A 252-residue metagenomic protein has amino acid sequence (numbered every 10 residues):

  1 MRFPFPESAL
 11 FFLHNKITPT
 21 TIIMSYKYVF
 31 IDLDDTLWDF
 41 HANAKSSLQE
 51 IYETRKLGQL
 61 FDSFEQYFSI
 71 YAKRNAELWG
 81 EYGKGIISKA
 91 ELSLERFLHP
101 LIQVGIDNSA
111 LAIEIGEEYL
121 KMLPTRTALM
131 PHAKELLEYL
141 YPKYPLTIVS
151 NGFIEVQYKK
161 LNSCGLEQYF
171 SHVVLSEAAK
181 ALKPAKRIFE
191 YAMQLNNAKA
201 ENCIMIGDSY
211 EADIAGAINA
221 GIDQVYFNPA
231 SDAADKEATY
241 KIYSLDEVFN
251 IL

Functional and structural regions predicted by a protein language model:
P4-V29, A42, K134, E138 (+1 more regions): Asp-based, Mg2+/Mn2+-dependent phosphohydrolase catalytic module
S25-M130: N-terminal helical cap/lid subdomain that shapes the substrate entry/recognition surface in HAD-like hydrolases
R74, P142-K143: Structured helix-beta-strand junction loops
I115-E138, L146, K241-N250: C-terminal intrinsically disordered extensions
K143-P145, G221: Glycine-centered short loops/turns at secondary-structure junctions
S150: Conserved phosphate-coupling serine/threonine residues in phosphotransfer and NTP-handling enzymes
